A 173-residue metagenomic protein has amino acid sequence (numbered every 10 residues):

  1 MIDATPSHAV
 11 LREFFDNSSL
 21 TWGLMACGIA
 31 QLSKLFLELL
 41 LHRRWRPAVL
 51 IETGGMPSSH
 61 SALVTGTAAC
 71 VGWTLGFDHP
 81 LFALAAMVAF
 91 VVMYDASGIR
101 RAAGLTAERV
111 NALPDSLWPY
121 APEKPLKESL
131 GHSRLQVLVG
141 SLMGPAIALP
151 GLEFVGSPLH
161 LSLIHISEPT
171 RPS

Functional and structural regions predicted by a protein language model:
M1-G23: Polybasic, low-complexity association/targeting segments
I2-A9, L37, G76-A83: N-proximal short alpha-helices
L11-D16, L41-H42, G76-F77: Helix-boundary and loop/linker segments of multi-pass membrane transporters
E13, A112, E168: Charged/polar, solvent-exposed surface patches and flexible loops
W22-E38: N-terminal signal-anchor/start-transfer transmembrane helix
G28, L32, P47-L163: Membrane-embedded catalytic cores of phosphoryl/pyrophosphoryl-handling enzymes
E38, H42, R46: Helix-loop segments that flank and shape redox-cofactor active sites
I164-S173: Single conserved hydrophobic/aromatic residue that forms the stacking wall/gate of nucleotide- or nucleobase-binding
